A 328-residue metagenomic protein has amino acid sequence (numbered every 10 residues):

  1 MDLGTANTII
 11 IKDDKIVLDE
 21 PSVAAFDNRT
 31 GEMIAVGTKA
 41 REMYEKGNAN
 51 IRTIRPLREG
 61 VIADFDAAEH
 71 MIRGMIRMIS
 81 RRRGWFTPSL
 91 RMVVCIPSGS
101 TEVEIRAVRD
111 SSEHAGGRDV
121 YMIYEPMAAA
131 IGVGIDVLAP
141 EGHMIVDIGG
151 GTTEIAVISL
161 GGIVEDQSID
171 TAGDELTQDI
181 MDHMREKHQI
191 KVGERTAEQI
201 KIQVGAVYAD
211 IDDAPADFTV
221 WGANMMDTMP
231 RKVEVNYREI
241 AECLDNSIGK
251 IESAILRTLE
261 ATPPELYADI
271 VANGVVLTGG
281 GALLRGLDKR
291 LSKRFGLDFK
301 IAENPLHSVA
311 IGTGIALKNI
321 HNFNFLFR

Functional and structural regions predicted by a protein language model:
M1-I148, A156-V276, A282-R328: Nucleotide/phosphate-binding catalytic cleft detector across ATP-hydrolyzing and phosphate-transferring enzymes
